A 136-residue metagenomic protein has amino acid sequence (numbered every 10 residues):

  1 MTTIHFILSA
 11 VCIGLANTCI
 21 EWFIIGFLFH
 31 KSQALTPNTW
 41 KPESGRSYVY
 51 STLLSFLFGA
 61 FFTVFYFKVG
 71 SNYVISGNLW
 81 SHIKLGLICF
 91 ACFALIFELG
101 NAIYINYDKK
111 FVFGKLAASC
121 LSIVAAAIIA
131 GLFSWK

Functional and structural regions predicted by a protein language model:
M1-K136: Juxtamembrane/disordered regions of integral membrane proteins
